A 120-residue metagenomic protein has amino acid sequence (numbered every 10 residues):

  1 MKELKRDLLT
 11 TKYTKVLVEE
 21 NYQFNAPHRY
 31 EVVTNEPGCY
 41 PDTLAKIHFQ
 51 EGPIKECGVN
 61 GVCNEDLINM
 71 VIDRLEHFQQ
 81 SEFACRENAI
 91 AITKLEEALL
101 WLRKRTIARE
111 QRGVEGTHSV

Functional and structural regions predicted by a protein language model:
M1-E36: Short, charged/polar N-terminal "headpieces" of proteins
K2-K5, K12-K15, K46, K55 (+2 more regions): Context-gated lysine
L4, L17-E19, V59, W101-V120: Signature of extracytoplasmic/envelope-associated structural regions
T14, Y30, T43-I47, A84 (+3 more regions): Aromatic-residue detector
N21-Q23, G38-Y40, R86, A91-I92: Residue-level signal for the start and early helices of compact helical domains
H28-F78: A short, structured beta-strand/loop element
D73, F78-G113: Short, compact, well-ordered microdomains
